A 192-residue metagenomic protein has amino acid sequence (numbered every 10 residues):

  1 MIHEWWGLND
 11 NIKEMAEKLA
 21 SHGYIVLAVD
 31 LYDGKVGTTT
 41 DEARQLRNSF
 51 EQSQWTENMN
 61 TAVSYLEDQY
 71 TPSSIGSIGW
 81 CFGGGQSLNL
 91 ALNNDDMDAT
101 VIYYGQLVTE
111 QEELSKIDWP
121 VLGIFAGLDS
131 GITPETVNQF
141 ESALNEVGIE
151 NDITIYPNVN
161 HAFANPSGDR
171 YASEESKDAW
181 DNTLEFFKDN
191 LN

Functional and structural regions predicted by a protein language model:
M1-D68, S167: Serine-hydrolase catalytic machinery in alpha/beta-hydrolase-like enzymes
M15, T133-A143: Short alpha-helix in the alpha/beta-hydrolase fold that links the catalytic acid
V63, Q69-W80: Alpha/beta-hydrolase fold nucleophile elbow
G79-G83, S87: Gly/Ala-rich beta-loop-alpha elbow adjacent to hydrolase catalytic centers
D96-Q106: A conserved short beta-strand
I117, G123-F125: Short beta-strand/loop motif that positions the catalytic acidic residue of the alpha/beta-hydrolase fold
L128-I132: Acidic catalytic loop of the alpha/beta-hydrolase fold
N138, N145-N192: C-terminal catalytic histidine-bearing segment of alpha/beta-hydrolase fold enzymes
